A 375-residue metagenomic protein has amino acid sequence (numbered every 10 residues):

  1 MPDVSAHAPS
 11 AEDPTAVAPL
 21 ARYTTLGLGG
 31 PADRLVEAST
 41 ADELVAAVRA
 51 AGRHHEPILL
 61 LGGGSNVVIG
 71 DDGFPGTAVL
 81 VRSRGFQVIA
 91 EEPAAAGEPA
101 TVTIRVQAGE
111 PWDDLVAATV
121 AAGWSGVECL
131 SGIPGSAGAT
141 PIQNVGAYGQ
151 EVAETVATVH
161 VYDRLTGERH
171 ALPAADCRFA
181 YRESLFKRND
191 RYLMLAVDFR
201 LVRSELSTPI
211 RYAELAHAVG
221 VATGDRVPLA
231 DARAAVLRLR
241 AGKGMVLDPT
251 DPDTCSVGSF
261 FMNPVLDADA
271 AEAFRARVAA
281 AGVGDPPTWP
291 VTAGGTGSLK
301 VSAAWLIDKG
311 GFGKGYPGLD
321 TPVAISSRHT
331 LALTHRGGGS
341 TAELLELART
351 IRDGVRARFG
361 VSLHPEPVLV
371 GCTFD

Functional and structural regions predicted by a protein language model:
M1-A6, V81, L345-D375: Conserved glycine-rich phosphate/nucleotide-binding loop and adjacent Mg2+-coordinating catalytic segment
P2-L165, H170: Anion-binding (especially nucleotide phosphate/pyrophosphate-binding) glycine-rich loop and adjoining beta-alpha core
V4-P9, A50-H54, A235, L306-G310 (+2 more regions): Generic non-transmembrane alpha-helical segments
A16, R22-T25, R169-A342, R358-D375: Phosphate/pyrophosphate- and phosphate-bearing ligand-binding catalytic cores of soluble enzymes
A47-A51, R211-L215, L347-I351: Short amphipathic alpha-helices in soluble, non-transmembrane regions that often serve as interface/regulatory elements
L115-V116, A303, R352: Generic structural marker for isolated residues within well-ordered, non-membrane alpha-helices of soluble domains
